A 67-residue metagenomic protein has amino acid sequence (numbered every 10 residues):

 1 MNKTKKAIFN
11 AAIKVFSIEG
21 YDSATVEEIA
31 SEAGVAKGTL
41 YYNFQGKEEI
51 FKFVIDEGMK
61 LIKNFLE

Functional and structural regions predicted by a protein language model:
M1-E19, S23-V35, E48-E49: Basic, helix-initiating cap at the start of DNA-binding domains
G34-F44: Short hydrophobic/aromatic patch on the recognition helix
Y42, K52-F53: DNA-binding alpha-helical recognition surfaces that contact promoter or target DNA
V54-E67: Amphipathic alpha-helical linker/stalk segments
